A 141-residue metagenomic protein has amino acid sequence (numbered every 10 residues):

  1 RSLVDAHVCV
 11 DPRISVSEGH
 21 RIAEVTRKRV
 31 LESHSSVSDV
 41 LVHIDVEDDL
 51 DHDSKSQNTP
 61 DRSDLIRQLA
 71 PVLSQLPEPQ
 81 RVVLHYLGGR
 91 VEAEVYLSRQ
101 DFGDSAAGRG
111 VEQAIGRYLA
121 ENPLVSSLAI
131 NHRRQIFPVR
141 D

Functional and structural regions predicted by a protein language model:
R1-D141: Peripheral (non-transmembrane) domains and long loops of multi-pass membrane proteins
